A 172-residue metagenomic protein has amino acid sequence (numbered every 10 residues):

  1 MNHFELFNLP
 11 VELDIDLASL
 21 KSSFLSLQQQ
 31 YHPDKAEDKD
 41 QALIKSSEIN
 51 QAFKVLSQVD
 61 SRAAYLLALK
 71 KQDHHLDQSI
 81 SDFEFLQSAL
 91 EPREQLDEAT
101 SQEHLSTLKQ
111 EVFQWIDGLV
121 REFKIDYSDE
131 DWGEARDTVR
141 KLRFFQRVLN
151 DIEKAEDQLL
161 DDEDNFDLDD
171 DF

Functional and structural regions predicted by a protein language model:
M1-F172: C-terminal accessory/regulatory regions appended to core domains
